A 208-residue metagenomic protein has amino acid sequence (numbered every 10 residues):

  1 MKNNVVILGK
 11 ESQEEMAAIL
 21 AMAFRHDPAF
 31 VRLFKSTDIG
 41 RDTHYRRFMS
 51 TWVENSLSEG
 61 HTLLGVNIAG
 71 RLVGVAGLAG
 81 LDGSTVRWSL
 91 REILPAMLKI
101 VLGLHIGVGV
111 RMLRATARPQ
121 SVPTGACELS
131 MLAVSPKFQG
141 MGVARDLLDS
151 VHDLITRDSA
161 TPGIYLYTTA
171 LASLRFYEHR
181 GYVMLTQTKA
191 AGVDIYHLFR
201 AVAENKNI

Functional and structural regions predicted by a protein language model:
N4-V31: A short beta-loop-alpha structural element at the N-terminal edge of CoA-dependent acyl/N-acetyltransferase catalytic
D27-S50: Conserved GNAT-fold acetyl-CoA-binding loop/helix
R47-L64, E128: A short helix-loop-beta-strand connector motif used in the catalytic cores of GNAT acetyltransferases and, in some
E59-A76: Conserved beta-hairpin
G77-M131: Conserved acyl-donor/pantetheine-binding loop and adjacent beta-alpha core of acyl/acetyltransferases and related
G125-C127, I155-T169: Conserved GNAT acetyl-CoA-binding A-motif
V134, G140-L154: Conserved acetyl-CoA-binding loop-helix of GNAT-fold acetyltransferases
R145, S159-A160, T169-Q187, A191-D194: Conserved active-site alpha-helix within GNAT-family acetyltransferase domains
